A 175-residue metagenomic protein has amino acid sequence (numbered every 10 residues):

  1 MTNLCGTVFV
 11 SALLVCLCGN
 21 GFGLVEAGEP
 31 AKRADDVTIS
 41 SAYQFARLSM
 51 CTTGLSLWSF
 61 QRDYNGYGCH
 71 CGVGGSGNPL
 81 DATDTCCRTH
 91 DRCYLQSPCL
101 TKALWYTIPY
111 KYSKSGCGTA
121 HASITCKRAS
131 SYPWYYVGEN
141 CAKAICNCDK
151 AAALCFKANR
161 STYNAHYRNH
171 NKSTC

Functional and structural regions predicted by a protein language model:
T2-C175: Extended terminal accessory/targeting regions
